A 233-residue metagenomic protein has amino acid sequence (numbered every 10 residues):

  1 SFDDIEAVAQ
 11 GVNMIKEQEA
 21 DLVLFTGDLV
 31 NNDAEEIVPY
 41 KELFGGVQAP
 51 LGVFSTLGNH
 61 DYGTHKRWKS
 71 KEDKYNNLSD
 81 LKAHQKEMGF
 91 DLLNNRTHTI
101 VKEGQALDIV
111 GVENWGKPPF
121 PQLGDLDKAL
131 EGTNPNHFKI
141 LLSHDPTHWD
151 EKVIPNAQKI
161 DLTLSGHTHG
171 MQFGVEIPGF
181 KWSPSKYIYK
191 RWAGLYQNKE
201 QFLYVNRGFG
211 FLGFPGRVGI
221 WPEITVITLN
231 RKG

Functional and structural regions predicted by a protein language model:
S1-G233: Soluble catalytic domains of enzymes that build or remodel membrane lipids, polysaccharides, and related
